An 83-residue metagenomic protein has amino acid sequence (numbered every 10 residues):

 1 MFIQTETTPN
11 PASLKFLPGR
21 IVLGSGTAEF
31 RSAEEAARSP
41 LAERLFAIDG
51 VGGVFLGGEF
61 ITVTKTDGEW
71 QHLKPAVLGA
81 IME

Functional and structural regions predicted by a protein language model:
M1-T7, L14: Acidic, glycine-rich low-complexity/disordered segments
T7-P9, L56: Short coil/turn motifs at beta-sheet boundaries
P11-R31: N-terminal presequence-like segments and adjacent domain-start helices
P18, V63-D67: Short beta-strand-to-loop capping motifs
G26-T27, G58-T64: Glycine-/proline-rich flexible loop or hinge segments
A42-F60: Short acidic amphipathic segments
G68-E83: Charge-rich, low-aromatic oligomerization/scaffolding segments with amphipathic character
